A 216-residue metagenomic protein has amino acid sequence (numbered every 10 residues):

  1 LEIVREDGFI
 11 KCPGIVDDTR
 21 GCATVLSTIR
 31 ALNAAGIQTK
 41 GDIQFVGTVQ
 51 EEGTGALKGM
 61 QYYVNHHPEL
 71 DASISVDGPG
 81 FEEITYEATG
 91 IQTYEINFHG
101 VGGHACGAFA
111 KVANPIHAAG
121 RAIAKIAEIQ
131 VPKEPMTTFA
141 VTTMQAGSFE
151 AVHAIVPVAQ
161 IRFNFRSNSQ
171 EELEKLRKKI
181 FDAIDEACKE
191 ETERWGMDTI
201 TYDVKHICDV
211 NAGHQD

Functional and structural regions predicted by a protein language model:
L1-I10: Acidic/His- and Gly-rich active-site-bordering loop/insert found across diverse amide/peptide-bond hydrolases
F9, G14-T89, A146-F149: Acidic/histidine-rich catalytic neighborhood of metal-dependent amide-processing enzymes
D71-S75, E95, E191: Short glycine-aspartate micro-motif
Q92-Y94, A159: Hydrophobic core residues within well-ordered beta-strands of beta-rich domains
Y94-G100: Hydrophobic/proline-rich hinge and linker segments of small-molecule sensing/allosteric domains, predominantly
A110, P115-D216: Metal-dependent amide/peptide-bond hydrolase catalytic core, centered on the "pita-bread" metallohydrolase fold
